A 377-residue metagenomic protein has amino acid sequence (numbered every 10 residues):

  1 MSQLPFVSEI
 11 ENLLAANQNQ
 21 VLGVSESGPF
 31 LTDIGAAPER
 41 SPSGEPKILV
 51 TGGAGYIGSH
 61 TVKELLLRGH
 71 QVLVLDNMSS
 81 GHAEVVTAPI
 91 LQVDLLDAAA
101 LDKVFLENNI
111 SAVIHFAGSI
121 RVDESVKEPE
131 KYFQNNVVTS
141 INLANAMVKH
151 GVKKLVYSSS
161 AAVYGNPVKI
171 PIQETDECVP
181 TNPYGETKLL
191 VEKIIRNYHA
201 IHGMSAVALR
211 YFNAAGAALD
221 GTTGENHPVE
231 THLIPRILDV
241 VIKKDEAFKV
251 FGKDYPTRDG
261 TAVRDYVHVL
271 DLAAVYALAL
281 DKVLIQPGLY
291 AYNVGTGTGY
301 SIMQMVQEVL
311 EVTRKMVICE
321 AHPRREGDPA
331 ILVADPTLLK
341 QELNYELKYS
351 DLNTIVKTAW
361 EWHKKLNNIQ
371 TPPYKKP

Functional and structural regions predicted by a protein language model:
S2-A217: N-terminal Rossmann-like NAD(P)+-binding domain of SDR-like oxidoreductases, especially those catalyzing
A83, F212-L233, K244-R264: Short, flexible, glycine-rich and Lys/Arg-enriched loop motifs at helix boundaries that contact anionic partners
V93, N226-E230, T298, K348: Residue-level signature of the cytosolic catalytic core of signaling kinases
A99, K103, V138-N142, L189 (+6 more regions): Short, contiguous clusters of charged residues that form electrostatic/catalytic patches at enzyme active sites, used
K127, V168-K169, E177, P183 (+7 more regions): Short capping/connector residues at structural and topological boundaries
F133, T181-L189, T223, H227-P235 (+1 more regions): Short-chain dehydrogenase/reductase
R236-P377: C-terminal substrate-binding subdomain of Rossmann-fold SDR/epimerase-dehydratase oxidoreductases
